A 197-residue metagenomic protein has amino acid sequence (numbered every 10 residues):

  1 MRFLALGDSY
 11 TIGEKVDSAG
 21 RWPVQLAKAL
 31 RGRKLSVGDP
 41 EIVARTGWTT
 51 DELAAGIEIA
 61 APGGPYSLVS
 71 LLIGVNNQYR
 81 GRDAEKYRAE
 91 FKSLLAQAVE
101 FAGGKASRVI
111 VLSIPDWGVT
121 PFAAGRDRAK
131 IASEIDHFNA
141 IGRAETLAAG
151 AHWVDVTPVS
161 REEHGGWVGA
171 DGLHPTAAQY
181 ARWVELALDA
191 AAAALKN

Functional and structural regions predicted by a protein language model:
M1-T46, G56-P65, A181: Serine-esterase "nucleophile elbow" of acetyl-processing enzymes
S36, A55-N197: Alpha-helical cap/lid subdomain in secreted, periplasmic, or secretory-pathway luminal O-acyl-processing enzymes
E52: Active-site-proximal substrate-binding core of FAD-dependent oxidoreductases
